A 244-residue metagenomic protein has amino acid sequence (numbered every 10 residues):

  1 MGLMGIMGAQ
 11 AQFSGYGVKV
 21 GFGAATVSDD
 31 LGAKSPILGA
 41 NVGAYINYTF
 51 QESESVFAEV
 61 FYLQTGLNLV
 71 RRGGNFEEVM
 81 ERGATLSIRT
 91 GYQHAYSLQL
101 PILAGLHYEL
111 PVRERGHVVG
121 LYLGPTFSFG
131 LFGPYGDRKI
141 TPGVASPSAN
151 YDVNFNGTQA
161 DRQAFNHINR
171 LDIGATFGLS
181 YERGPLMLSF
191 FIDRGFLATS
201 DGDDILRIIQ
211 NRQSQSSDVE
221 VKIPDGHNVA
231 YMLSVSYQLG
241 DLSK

Functional and structural regions predicted by a protein language model:
M1-K19, V235-K244: Bacterial Sec-dependent N-terminal signal peptides
Q10-S14, Q51-F61, E109-V118, D241-K244: Short loop/turn motifs that connect adjacent beta-strands in outer-membrane beta-barrel proteins
F13-L31: Short N-terminal segments immediately surrounding and downstream of signal-peptide cleavage
G15-G17, A33-I88: Glycine- and aromatic-enriched membrane insertion/assembly motifs of diderm outer-membrane and organelle channel
V18-A24, V42-Y48, E52, L67-L69 (+5 more regions): Residues on the lipid-exposed face of transmembrane beta-strands in outer-membrane beta-barrel proteins
T26-P36, R71-S97, G130-G174, F196-M232: Extracellular/periplasm-exposed beta-strand and loop segments of Gram-negative cell-envelope proteins, dominated by
F61, N68-F76, H94-Y96, L106-G120 (+5 more regions): Acidic/histidine-enriched, beta-strand-rich ligand/metal-binding domains
R183, D225-K244: Outer-membrane beta-barrel "beta-signal"
